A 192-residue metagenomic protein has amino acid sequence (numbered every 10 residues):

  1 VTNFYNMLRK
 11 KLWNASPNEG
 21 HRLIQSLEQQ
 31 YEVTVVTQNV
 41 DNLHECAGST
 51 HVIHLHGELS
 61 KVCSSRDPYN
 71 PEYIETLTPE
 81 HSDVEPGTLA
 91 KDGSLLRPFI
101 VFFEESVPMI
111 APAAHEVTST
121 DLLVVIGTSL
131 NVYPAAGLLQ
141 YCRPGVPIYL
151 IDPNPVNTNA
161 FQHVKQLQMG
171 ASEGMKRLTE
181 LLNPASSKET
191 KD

Functional and structural regions predicted by a protein language model:
V1-D192: Conserved catalytic alpha/beta core of Sir2/sirtuin-type deacylases, generalized to analogous enzyme cores that bind
